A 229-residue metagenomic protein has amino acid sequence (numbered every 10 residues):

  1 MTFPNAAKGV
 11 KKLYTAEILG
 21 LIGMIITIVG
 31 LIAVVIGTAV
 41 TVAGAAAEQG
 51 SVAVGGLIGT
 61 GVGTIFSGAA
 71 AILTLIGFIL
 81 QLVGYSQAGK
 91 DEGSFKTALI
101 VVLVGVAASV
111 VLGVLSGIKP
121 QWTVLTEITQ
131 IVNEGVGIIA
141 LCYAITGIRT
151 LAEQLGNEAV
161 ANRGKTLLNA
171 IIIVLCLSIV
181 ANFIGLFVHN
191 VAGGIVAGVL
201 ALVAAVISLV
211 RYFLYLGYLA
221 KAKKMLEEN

Functional and structural regions predicted by a protein language model:
M1-T38, L73-G113, T129-L177, I207-N229: Membrane-interface extramembranous regions at the lipid-water interface
V10, Y14, I18, A53-I65 (+2 more regions): Membrane-interface segments at the starts/ends of alpha-helical transmembrane spans
G23, A45-I58: Mixed-charge, low-complexity intrinsically disordered regions
I32-E48, V114, I118, I184-V188: Membrane-helix interface motif
G44-A46, V62, V199, V203: N-terminal regions of proteins, emphasizing targeting and processing segments when present
Q49-S51, D91-E92, W122, N157 (+1 more regions): Short, solvent-exposed helix-helix connector turns and helix-capping sites enriched in acidic/polar residues
F66-T74: Canonical hydrophobic alpha-helical transmembrane segment
Q121, L125, N182-L209: Extracellular/periplasmic helix-loop-helix junctions in multi-pass membrane proteins
